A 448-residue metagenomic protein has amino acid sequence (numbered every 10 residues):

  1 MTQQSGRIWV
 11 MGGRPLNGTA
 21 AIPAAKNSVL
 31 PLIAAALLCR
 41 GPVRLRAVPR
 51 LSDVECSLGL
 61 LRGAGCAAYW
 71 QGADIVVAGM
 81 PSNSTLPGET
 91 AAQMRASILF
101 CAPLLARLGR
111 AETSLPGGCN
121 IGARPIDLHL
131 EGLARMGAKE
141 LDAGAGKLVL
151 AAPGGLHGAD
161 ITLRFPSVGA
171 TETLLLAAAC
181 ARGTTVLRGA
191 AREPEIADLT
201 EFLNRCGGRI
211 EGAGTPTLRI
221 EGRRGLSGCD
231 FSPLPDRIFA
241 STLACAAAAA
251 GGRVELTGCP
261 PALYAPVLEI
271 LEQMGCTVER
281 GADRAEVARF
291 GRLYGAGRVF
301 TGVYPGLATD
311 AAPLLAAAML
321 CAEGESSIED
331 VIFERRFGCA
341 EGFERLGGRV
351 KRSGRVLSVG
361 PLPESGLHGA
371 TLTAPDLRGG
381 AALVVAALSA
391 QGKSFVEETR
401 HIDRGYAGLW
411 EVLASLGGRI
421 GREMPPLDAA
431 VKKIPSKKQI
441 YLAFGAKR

Functional and structural regions predicted by a protein language model:
M1-R448: Short, structured segments at the rim of ligand-binding sites
